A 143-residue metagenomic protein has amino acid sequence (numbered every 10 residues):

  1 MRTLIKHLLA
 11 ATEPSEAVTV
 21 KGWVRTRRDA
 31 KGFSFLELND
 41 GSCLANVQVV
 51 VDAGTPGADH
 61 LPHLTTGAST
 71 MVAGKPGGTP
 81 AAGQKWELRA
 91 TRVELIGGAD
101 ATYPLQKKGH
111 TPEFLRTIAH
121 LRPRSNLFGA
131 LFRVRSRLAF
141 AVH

Functional and structural regions predicted by a protein language model:
M1-H143: Class II aminoacyl-tRNA synthetase catalytic cores and aaRS-like
